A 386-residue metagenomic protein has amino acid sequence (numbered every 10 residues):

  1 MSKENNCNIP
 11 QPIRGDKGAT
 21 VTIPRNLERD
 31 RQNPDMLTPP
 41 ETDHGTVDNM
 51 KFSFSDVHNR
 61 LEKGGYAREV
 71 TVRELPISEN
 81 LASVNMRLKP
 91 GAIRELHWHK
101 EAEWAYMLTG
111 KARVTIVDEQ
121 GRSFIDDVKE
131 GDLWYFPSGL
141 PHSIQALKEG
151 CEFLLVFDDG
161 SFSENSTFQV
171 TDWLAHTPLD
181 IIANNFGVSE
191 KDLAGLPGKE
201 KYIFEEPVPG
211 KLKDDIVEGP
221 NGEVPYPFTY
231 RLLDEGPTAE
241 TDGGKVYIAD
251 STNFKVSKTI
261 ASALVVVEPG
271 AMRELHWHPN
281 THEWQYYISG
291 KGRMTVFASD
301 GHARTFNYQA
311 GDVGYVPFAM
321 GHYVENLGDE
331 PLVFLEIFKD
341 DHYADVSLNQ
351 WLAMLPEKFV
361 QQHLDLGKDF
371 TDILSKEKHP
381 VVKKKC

Functional and structural regions predicted by a protein language model:
S2-A82, A183-E268, E274, L364-C386: A short, N-terminal "cap"/entry segment at the start of jelly-roll beta-barrel domains of the cupin/DSBH fold
V72, R94-H99, I125, Q145-A146 (+4 more regions): Short histidine-centered beta-strand/loop micro-motifs that create catalytic or ligand/metal-coordination sites
L88, W104, D118-G139, V267 (+2 more regions): Short acidic-glycine-tyrosine-enriched beta hairpin
P90-I93, W98-Q120, F162, P269-M272 (+1 more regions): Glycine- and acidic-residue-biased ligand/ion/polar-headgroup-sensing regions
A92-E95, R113, D132-W134, S138-S143 (+4 more regions): Histidine-centered metal-chelating micro-motifs
L96-H97, I116-V117, F124-I125, L155 (+6 more regions): Intrinsically disordered, low-complexity regions enriched in proline, serine, glycine and charged residues
K129-E130, S138-E164, H282, Q309-A310 (+1 more regions): Ligand-binding loop in jelly-roll beta-barrel domains
G150-E152, V156-G210, P331-C386: Active-site-adjacent segment of 2-oxoglutarate/Fe(II) JmjC oxygenases
